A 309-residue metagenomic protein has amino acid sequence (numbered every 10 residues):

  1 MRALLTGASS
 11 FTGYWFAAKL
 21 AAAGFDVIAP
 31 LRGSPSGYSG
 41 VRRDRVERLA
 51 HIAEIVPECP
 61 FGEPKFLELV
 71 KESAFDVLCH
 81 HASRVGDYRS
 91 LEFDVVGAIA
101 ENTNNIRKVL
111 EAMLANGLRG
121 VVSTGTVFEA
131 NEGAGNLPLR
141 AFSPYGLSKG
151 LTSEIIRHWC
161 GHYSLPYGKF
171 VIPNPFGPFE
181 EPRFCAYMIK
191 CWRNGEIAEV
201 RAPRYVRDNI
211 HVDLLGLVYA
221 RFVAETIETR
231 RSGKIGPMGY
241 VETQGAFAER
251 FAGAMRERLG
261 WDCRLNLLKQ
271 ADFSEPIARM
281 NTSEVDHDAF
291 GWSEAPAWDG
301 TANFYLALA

Functional and structural regions predicted by a protein language model:
M1-S73: N-terminal Rossmann/SDR dinucleotide-binding element
R2, S283, H287-A309: Amphipathic terminal alpha-helices
T6, P30, L78-R84, V121-V127 (+1 more regions): SDR active-site strand-loop-helix element
E54-E101: NAD(P)H-binding glycine-rich loop region in Rossmannoid oxidoreductase-like domains and their noncatalytic homologs
L78-H80, N104-P144: Conserved Rossmann-fold NAD(P)-dependent oxidoreductase catalytic core, especially the SDR/UDP-sugar
N102-V109, G146-I156: Conserved catalytic Lys-bearing alpha helix of Rossmann-like short-chain dehydrogenase/reductases
G150, E154-D208, V212-R221, F251-A252: NAD(P)-dependent short-chain dehydrogenase/reductase
M188, V218, E225-D272: Mid/C-terminal beta-alpha module of Rossmann-like enzyme folds, strongest in SDR-family dehydrogenases/epimerases
